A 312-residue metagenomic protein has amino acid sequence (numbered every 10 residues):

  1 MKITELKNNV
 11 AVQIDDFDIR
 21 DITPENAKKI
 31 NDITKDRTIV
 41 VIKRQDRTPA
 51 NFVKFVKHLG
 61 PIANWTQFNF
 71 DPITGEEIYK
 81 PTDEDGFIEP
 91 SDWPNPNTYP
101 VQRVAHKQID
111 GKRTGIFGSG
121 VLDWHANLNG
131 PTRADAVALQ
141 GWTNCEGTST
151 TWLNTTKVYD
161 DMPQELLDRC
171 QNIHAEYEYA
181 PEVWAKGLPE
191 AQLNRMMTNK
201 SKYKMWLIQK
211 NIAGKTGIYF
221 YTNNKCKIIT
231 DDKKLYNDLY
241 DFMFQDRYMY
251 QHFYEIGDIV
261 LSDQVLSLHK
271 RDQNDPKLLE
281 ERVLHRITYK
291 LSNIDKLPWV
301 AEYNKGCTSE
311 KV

Functional and structural regions predicted by a protein language model:
K2-I259, V265-V312: Non-heme Fe(II) oxygenase catalytic core, chiefly the N-lobe of the double-stranded beta-helix
